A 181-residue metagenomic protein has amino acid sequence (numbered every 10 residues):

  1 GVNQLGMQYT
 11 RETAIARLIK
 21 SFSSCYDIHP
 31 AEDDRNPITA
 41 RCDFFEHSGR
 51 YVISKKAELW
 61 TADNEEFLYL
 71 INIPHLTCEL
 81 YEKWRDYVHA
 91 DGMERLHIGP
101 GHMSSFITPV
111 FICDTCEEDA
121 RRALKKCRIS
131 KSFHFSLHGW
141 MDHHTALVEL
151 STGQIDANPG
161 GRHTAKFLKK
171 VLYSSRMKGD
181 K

Functional and structural regions predicted by a protein language model:
L5-I73: N-terminal, charge-rich interaction modules
K56, R95-G99, K131-F135: Catalytic micro-motifs at enzyme active sites that drive phosphoryl/nucleotidyl and oxygen chemistry
N64-F67, S104-T108, H143-H144: Short, surface-exposed beta-edge/turn micro-motifs
N64-R95: A broadly used, surface-exposed interaction patch
E82-Y87, R121-R128: "Short basic amphipathic alpha-helical interaction patches in structured regions
G99-K125, E149: Nucleic-acid nuclease catalytic cores
K125-K181: Charged, structured surface patches that assemble and position nucleic-acid processing machinery
